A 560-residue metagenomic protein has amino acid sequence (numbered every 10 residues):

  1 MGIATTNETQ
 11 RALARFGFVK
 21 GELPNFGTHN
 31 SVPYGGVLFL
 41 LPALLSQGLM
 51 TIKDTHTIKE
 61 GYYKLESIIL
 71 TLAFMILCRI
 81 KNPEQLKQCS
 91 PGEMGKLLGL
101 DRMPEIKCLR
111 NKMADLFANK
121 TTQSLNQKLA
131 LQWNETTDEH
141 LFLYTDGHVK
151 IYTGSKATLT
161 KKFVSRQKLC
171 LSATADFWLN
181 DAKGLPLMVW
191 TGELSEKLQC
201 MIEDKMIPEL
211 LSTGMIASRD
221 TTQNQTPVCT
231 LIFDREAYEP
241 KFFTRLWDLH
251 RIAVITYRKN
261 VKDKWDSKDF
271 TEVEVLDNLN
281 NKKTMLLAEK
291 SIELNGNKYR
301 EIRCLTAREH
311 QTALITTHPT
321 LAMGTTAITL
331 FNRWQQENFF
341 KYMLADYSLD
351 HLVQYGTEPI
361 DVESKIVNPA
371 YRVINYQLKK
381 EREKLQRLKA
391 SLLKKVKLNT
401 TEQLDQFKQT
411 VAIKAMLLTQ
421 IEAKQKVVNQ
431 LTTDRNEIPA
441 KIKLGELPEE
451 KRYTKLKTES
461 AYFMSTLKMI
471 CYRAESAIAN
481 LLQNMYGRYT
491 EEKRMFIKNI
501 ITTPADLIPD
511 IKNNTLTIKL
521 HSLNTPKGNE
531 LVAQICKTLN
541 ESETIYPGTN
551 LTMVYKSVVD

Functional and structural regions predicted by a protein language model:
M1-L169, T174-N224, K426-D560: Dynamic "connector" segments at or just before major functional cores
D54-E60, T316, G324-L330, H351-I360: Short, solvent-exposed helix-loop connector elements
F74, C89-E93, K205, E209 (+13 more regions): Generic, well-ordered alpha-helical scaffold segments in large soluble proteins
D146, Q223, P227-A237: Acidic/histidine-rich, metal-coordinating catalytic segments
L231-K241, N260-D263: Acidic, metal-coordinating catalytic cores used for nucleic-acid/nucleotide bond scission and strand-transfer chemistry
T244, L249-Q336, L344, N513-L520 (+2 more regions): An anionic, glycine-rich sequence signature occurring as long contiguous blocks
Y342-L398: Charged, amphipathic alpha-helical linkers/stalks
L388-I442: Extended alpha-helical coiled-coil "stalk/arm" regions that act as elongated linkers or oligomerization scaffolds
